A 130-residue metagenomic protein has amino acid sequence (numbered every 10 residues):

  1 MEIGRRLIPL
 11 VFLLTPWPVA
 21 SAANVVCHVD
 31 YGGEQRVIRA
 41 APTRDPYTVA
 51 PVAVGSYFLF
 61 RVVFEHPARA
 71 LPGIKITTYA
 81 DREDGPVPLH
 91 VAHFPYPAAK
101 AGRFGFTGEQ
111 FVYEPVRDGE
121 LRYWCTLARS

Functional and structural regions predicted by a protein language model:
M1-G4: N-terminal secretory signal peptides that target proteins for export/translocation
R6-P16: Bacterial N-terminal signal peptides
W17-A22: Sec/Tat signal peptide C-region and signal peptidase I cleavage site
A23-S130: Cysteine-centric segments in proteins
